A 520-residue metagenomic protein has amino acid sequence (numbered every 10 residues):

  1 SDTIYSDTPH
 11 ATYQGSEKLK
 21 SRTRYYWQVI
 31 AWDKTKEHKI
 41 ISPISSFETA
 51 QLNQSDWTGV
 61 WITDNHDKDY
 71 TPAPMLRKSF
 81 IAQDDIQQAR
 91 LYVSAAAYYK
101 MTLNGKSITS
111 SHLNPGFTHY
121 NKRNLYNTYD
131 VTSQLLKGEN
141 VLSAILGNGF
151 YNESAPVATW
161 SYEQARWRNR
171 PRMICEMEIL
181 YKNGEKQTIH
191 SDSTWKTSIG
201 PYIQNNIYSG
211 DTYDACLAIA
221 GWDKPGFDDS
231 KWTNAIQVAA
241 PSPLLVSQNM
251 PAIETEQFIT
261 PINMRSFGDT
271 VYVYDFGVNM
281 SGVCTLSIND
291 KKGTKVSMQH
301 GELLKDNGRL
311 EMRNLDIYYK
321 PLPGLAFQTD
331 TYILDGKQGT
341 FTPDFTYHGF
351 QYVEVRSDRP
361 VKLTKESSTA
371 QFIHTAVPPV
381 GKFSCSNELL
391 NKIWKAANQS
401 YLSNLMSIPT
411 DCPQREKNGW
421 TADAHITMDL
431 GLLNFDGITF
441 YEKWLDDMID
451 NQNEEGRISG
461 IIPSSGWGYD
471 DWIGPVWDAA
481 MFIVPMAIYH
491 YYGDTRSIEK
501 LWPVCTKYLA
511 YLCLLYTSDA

Functional and structural regions predicted by a protein language model:
S1-R24, Q28-R415, A422-D423, T439-E442 (+2 more regions): Extracellular/oxidizing-compartment recognition motifs
K20, A96, R415-D423, D436 (+2 more regions): Aromatic- and histidine-enriched alpha-helix N-cap/loop-to-helix transition segments that scaffold the rims
M101, W477-I488, L501, C505-Y508: Extended, hydrophobic alpha-helical segments in both membrane/secreted and soluble proteins
L304, M428-I473: Structured core of small recognition/catalytic domains
I393-A396, G437-M448, T495-L512: Extended, well-ordered alpha-helical scaffold segments
S400, N404, I408, M448-I458 (+1 more regions): A short secondary-structure junction motif
I426-G437, M481-S497: Well-ordered alpha-helical scaffold segments within catalytic/enzyme domains
Y516-A520: Conserved small/polar residues in nucleotide/adenosyl-binding loops
